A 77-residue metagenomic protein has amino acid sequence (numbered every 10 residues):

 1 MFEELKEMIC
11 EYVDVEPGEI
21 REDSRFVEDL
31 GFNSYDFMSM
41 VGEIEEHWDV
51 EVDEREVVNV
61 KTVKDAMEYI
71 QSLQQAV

Functional and structural regions predicted by a protein language model:
M1-F32, D36, V41-G42, E46-V77: Phosphopantetheine-dependent thiolation modules in NRPS/PKS and related acyl-activating systems
